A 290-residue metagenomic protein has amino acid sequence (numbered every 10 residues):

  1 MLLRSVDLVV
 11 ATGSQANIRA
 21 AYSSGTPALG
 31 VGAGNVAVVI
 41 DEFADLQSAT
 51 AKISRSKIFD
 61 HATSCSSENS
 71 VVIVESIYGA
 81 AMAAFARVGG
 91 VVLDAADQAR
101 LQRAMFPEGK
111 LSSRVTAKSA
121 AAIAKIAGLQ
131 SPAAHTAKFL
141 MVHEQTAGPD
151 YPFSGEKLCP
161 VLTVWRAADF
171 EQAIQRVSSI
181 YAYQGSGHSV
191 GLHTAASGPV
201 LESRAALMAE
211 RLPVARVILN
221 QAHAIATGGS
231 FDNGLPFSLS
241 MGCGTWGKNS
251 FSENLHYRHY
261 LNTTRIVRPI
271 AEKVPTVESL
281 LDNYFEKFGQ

Functional and structural regions predicted by a protein language model:
M1-L2: Structural alpha-helical scaffold elements that stabilize or flank donor/cofactor-binding regions in carbohydrate
V6, G25, E68, V214-A215: Short, well-ordered alpha-helix to beta-strand connector turns
V9-A21: Glycine-rich phosphate-binding loop
V10, V39, V72, L162-V164 (+1 more regions): Structural motif
V10-A11, A28-V31, V38-V39, R216-N220: Short hydrophobic alpha-helical runs that function as membrane-insertion/retention elements
S14, E42, L46, V74 (+9 more regions): Generic structural signal for well-ordered, non-membrane alpha-helical segments in soluble metabolic enzymes
I18-G148, T276: ALDH superfamily catalytic-core signature
Q130-Q290: Conserved C-terminal structural/oligomerization subdomain of aldehyde/semialdehyde dehydrogenase
